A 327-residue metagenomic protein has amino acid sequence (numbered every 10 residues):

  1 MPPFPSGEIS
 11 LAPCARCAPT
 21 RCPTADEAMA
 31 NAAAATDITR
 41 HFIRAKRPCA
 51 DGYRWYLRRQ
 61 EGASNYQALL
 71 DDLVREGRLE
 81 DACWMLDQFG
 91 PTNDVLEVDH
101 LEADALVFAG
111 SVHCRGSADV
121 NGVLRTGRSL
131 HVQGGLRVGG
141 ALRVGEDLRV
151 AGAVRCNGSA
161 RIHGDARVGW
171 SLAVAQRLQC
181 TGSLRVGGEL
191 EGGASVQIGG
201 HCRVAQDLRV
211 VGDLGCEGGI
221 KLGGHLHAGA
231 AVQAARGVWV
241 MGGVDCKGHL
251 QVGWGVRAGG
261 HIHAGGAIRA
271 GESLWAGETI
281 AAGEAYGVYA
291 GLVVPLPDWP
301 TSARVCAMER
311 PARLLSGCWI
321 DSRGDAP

Functional and structural regions predicted by a protein language model:
P3-F4, L11-A15, T24-D104, H201 (+1 more regions): Intrinsically disordered, low-complexity terminal regions
F4, C17-C22, V138, V144 (+2 more regions): Positively charged, low-complexity intrinsically disordered regions
E61-D147, A151-A153, G158-S159, G164 (+3 more regions): Extended, small-residue-rich solenoid/repeat segments and analogous flexible loops that form exposed scaffolds
